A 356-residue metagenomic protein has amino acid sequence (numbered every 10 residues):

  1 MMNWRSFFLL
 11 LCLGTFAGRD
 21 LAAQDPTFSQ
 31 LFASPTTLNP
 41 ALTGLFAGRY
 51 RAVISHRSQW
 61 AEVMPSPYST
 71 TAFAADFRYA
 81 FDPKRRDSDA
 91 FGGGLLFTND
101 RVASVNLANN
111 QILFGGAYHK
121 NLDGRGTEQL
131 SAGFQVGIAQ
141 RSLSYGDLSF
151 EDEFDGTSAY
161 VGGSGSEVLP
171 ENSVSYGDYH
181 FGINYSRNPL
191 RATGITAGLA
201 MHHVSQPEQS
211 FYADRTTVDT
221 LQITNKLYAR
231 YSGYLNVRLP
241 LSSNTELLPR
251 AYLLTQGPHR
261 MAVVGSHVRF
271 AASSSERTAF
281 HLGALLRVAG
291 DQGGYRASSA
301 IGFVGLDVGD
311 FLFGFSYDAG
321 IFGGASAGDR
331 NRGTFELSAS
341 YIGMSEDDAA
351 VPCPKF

Functional and structural regions predicted by a protein language model:
M1-F8: Bacterial N-terminal signal peptides that target proteins for export
F8-T15: Bacterial N-terminal signal peptides
T15-A17, F356: General secretory precursor processing signal
G18-A23: Sec/Tat signal peptide C-region and signal peptidase I cleavage site
Q24-F356: Subset of outer-membrane beta-barrel
